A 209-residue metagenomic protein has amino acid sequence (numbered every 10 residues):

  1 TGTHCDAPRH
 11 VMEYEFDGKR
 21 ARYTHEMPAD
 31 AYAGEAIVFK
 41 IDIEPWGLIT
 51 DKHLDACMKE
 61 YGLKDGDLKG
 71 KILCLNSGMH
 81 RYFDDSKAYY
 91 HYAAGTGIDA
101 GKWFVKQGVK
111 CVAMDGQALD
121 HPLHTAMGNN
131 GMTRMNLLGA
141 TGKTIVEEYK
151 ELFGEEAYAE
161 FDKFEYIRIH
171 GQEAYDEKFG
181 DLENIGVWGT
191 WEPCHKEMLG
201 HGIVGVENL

Functional and structural regions predicted by a protein language model:
T1-L209: Active-/binding-site microenvironments in catalytic and ligand-binding cores
